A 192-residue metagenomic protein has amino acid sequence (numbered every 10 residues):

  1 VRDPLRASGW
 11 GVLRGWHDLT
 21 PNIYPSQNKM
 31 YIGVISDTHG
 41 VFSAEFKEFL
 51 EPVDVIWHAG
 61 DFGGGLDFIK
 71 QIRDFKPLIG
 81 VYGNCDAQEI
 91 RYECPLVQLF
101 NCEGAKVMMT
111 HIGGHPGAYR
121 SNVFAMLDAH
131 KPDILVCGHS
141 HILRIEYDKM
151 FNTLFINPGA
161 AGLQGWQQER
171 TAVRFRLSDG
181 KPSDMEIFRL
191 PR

Functional and structural regions predicted by a protein language model:
V1-W10: Extreme N-terminal basic, low-complexity initiation segments that serve as generic localization/processing leaders
W10, G15-K76, D86-L96, C102-G104 (+1 more regions): N-terminal active-site segment of His-dependent metallophosphoesterases
N28-G33, L99-M108, D148-L154, L177-E186: Beta-strand-turn-beta hairpins that frame and shape the catalytic cleft of phosphate-ester-processing enzymes
V34-S36, I56-D61, I79-N84, M108-H111 (+2 more regions): Active-site neighborhood of phospho(di)ester-bond hydrolases with catalytic His/Asp-centered motifs
G40-A44, G63-D67, C85-I90, G114-Y119 (+2 more regions): Active-site environment of divalent metal-dependent phosphoester hydrolases
I79, A118-K181: Conserved beta-sheet core of the metallophosphoesterase superfamily
D86-K131, L163-W166: Active-site-proximal segments of metal-dependent phosphoesterases and phosphodiesterases across multiple
